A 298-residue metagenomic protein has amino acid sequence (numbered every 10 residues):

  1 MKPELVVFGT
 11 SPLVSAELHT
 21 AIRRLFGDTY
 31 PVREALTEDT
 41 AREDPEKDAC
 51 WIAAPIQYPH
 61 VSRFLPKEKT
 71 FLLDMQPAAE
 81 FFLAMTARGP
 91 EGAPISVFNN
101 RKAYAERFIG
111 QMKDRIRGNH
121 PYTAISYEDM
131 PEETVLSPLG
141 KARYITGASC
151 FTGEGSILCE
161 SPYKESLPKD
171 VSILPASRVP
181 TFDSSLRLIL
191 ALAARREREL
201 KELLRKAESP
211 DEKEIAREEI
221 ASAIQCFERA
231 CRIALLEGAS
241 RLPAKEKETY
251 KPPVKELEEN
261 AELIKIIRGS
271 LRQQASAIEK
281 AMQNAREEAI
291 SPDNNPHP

Functional and structural regions predicted by a protein language model:
P3-E34, P94-N119: Short, charged N-terminal beta->alpha structural module
V7-L13, L36, I52-Q57, D74-P77 (+4 more regions): Structural motif
E17, A21, I56, E68-Q111 (+1 more regions): Ser/Thr/Gly-rich flexible loops in soluble cytosolic domains mediating phosphotransfer, phosphorylation
R24-R33, L65-F71, K113-Y127, G140-K141 (+1 more regions): Structural alpha-beta junctions
F26-E46, P77-L83, G118-P138: A short, well-structured beta->alpha microelement
P45-D74: Helix-enriched interaction subdomains in cytosolic or periplasmic regions, typified by TIR/SEFIR signaling/NADase cores
C50-A53, M130-K169: Hydrophobic alpha-helical
F151-E288, P292, H297-P298: C-terminal, charge/polar-rich interaction regions
